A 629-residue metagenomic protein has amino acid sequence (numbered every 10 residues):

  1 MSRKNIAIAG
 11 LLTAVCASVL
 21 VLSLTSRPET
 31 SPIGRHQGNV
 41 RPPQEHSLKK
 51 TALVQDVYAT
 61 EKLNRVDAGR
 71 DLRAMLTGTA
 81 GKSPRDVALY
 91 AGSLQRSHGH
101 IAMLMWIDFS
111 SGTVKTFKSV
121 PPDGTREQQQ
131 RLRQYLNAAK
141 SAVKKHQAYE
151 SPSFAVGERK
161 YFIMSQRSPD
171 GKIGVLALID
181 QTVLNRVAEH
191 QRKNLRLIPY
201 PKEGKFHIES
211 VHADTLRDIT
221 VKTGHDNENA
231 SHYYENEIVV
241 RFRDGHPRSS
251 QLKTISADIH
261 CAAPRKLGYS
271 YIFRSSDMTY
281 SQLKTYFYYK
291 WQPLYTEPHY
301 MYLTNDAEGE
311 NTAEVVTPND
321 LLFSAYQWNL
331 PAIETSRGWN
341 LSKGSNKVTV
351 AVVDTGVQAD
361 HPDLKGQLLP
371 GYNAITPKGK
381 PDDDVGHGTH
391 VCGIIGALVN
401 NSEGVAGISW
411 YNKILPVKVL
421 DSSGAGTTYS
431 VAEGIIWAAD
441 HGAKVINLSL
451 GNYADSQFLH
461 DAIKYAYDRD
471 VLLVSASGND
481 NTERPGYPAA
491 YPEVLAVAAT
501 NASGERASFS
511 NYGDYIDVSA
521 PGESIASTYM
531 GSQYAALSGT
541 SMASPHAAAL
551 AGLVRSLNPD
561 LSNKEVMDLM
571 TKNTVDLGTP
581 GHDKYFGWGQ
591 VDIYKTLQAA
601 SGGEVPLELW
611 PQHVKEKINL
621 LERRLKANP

Functional and structural regions predicted by a protein language model:
S23-R85: Juxtamembrane extracytoplasmic/periplasmic/luminal helical "stalk" adjacent to the first N-terminal
F117-V156: Extracytoplasmic/periplasmic sensor domains and loops in membrane signaling proteins
R159-Y200: Conserved beta-strands of PAS-like sensory domains
S231, K290-T349, P362-D363, I618-N628: Protease zymogen maturation seam
S345, V419-E493, S503-R506, S532-S538 (+2 more regions): Substrate-binding/access-modulating region of protease and related hydrolase catalytic domains
T355, L368, Y372-A454, L557 (+2 more regions): Subtilisin-like peptidase catalytic core
P362-L364, L369, K380, A406-I408 (+2 more regions): Catalytic-core environment of secreted peptidases
C392-I394, L415, V419-L420, K444-V445 (+1 more regions): Hydrolase catalytic cores
